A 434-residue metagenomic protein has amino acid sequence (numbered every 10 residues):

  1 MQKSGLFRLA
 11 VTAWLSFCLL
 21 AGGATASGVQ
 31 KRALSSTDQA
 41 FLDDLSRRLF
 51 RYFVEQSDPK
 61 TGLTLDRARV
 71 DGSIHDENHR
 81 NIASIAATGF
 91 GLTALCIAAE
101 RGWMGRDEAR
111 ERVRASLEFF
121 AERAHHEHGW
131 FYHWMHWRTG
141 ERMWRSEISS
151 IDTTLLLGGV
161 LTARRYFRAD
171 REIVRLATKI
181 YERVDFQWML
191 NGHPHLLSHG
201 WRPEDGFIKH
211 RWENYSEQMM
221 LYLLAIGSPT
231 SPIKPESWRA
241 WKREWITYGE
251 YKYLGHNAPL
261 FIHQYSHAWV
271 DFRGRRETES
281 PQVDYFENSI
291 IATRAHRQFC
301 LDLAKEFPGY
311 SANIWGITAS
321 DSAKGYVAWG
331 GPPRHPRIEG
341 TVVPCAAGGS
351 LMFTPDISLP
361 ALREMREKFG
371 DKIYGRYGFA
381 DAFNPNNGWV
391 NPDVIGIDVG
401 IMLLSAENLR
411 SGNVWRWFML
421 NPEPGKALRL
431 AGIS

Functional and structural regions predicted by a protein language model:
M1-A13: Bacterial N-terminal signal peptides that target proteins for export
A10-G22: Bacterial N-terminal signal peptides
G22-V29: Signal peptide processing junction and immediate N-terminal pro/mature segment of secreted/exported proteins
V29-S434: Ser/Thr/Asn(+Pro)-rich, low-complexity disordered segments
